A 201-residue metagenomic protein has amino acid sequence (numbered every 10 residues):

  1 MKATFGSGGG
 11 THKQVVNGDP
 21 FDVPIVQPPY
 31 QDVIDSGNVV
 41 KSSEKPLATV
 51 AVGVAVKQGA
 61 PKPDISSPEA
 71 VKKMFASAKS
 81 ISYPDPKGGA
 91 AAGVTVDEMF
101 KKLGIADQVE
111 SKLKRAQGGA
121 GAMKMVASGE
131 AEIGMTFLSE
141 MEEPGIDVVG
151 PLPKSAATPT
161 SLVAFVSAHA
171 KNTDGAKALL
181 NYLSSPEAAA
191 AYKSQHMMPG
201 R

Functional and structural regions predicted by a protein language model:
M1-D19, V26-G37, K45-V50, V56-R201: Exported/periplasmic ABC-transporter solute-binding proteins
S42: Short active-site loop at a secondary-structure junction that contains or immediately precedes the catalytic residue(s)
